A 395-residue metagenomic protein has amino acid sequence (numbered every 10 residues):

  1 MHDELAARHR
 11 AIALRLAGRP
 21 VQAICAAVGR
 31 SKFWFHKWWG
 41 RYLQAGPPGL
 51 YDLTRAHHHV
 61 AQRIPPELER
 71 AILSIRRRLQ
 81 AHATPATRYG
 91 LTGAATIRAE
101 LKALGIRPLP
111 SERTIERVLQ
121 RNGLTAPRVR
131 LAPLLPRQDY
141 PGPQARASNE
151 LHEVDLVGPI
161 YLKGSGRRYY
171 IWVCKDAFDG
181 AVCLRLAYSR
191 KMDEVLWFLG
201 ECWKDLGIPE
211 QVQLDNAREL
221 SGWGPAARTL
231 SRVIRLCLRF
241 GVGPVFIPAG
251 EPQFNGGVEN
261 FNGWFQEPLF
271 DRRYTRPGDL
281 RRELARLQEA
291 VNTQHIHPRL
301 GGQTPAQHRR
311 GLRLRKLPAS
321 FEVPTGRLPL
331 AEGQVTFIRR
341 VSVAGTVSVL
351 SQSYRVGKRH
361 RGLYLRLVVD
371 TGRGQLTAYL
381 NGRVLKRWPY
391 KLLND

Functional and structural regions predicted by a protein language model:
H2, R19-L79: Short, basic alpha-helical/linker "hinge" immediately adjacent to a nucleic-acid-recognition surface
A11, I24-C25, F35, G46 (+14 more regions): Mobile genetic element proteins and their domesticated derivatives, centered on retroelements and DNA transposons
R15, A226, V233-E322, T371: Charged alpha-helix within mobile-element recombinases
A26-K37, K102-T114: Short, basic interhelical loop/turn and adjoining N-cap of the next helix at nucleic-acid- or acidic-partner-contacting
H57-S111, I160: A short, amphipathic alpha-helix used for macromolecular contacts
R63, R113, Q120-V182, Y188-L199 (+3 more regions): Mobile-element integrase/transposase regions, centering on the N-terminal DNA-binding/Zn-coordinating module
R190, W203-A226, P248-G250, N255 (+1 more regions): Acidic/histidine-rich, metal-coordinating catalytic segments
N292-D395: C-terminal, beta-rich DNA-binding module of retroviral/retroelements integrases
